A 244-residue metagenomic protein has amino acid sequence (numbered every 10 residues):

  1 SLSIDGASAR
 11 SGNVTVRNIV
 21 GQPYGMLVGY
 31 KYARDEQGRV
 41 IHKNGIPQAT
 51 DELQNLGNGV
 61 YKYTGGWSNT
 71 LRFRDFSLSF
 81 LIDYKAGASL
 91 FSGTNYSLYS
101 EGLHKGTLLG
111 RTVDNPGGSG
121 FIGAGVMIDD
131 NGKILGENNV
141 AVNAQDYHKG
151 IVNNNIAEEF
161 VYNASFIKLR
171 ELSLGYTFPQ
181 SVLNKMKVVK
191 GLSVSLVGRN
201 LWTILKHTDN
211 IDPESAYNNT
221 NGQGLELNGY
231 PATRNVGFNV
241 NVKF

Functional and structural regions predicted by a protein language model:
S1-A9, E36-R39, D129-F244: Membrane-interface anchoring segments and C-terminal beta-barrel signals
S1-G59, S77-V161, I211-P213, Y217: Surface-exposed, extracytoplasmic segments of Gram-negative outer-membrane nutrient-acquisition systems
V20-Y24, A33, S68-R72, K185-M186: A general structural signal for short secondary-structure junctions and capping/turn motifs
N58, K62-F76: Long hydrophobic segments that form regular secondary structure
Y61-G65, Y84-A86, I167-R170, R234: Transmembrane beta-barrel architecture of outer-membrane proteins
S68-T70, S77-S79, S193-S195, N239: Residue-level detector of the transmembrane beta-barrel scaffold of outer-membrane proteins
T70-F73, I82-Y84, Y176-Q180, V242: Residue-level signature of outer-membrane beta-barrel architecture
